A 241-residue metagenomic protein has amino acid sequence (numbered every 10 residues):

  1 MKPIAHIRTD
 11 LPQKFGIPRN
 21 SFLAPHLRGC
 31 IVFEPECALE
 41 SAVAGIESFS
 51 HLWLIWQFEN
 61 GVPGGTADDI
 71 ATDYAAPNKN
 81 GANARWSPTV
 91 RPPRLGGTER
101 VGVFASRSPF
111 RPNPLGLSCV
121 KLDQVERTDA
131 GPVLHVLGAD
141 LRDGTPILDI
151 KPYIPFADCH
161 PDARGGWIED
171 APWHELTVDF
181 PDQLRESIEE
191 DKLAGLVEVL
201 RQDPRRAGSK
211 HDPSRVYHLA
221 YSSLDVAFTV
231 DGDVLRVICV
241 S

Functional and structural regions predicted by a protein language model:
M1-L115, R127-V133, A139-S241: Mixed-charge, low-complexity intrinsically disordered regions
R8, V120-D123: Conserved positions in beta-strands of structured domains
S118-K121, H135: Short, hydrophobic/aromatic alpha-helical segments in well-folded domains
